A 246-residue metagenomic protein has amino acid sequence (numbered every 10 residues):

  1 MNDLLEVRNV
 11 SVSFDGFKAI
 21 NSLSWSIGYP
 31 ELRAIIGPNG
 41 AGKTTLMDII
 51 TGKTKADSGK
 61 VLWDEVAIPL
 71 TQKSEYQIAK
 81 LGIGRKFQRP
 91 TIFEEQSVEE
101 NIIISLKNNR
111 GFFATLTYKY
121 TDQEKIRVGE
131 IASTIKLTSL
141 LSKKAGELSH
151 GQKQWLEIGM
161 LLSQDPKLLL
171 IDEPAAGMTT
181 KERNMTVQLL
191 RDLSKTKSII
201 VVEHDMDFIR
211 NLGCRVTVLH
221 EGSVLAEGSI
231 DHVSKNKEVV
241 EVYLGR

Functional and structural regions predicted by a protein language model:
L5-V7, I20, I27: Conserved structural motif at the start of ABC-family nucleotide-binding domains
I36-P38: The feature captures the beta-strand-to-loop junction immediately N-terminal to the Walker
T51: Helix-to-loop junction immediately C-terminal to a conserved catalytic motif
K55, I68-P90, A114-D122, L193 (+1 more regions): ABC ATPase NBD coupling module
G59-P69, L81, E173: Conserved ABC transporter NBD signature motif
T71-Q72, I131-S149: Conserved ABC nucleotide-binding domain
